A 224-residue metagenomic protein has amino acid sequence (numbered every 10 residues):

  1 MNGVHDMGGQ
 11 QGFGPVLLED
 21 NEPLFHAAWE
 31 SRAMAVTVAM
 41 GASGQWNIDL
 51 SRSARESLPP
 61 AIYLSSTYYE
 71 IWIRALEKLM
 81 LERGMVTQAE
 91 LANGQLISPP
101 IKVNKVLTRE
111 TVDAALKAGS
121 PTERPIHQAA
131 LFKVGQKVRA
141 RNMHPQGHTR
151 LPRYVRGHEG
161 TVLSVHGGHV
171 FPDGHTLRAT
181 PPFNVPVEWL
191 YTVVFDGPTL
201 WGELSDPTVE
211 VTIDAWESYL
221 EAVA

Functional and structural regions predicted by a protein language model:
M1-I101: N-terminal intrinsically disordered, low-complexity, charge/repeat-rich segments that act as generic
Q10, P15-T37, L79, R83 (+2 more regions): Basic/aromatic-rich interaction segments and small domains that mediate binding to polyanionic partners
A92-P99, G119, G197-W201: Short, highly charged low-complexity linear segments
V103, V112-R124, R141-H144: Short, structured beta-strand/loop micro-motifs enriched in basic residues and often containing a Trp
